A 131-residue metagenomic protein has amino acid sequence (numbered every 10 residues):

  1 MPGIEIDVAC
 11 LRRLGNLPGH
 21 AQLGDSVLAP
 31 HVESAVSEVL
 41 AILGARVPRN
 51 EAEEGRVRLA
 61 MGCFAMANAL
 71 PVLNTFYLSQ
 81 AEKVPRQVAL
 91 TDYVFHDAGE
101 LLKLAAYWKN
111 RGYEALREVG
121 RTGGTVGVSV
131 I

Functional and structural regions predicted by a protein language model:
M1-R58, Y107-I131: Conserved short "hinge" loops at termini or chain/domain junctions
P2, N68-I131: Short loop/turn elements at secondary-structure junctions
L59-L70: Elongated alpha-helical scaffolds
